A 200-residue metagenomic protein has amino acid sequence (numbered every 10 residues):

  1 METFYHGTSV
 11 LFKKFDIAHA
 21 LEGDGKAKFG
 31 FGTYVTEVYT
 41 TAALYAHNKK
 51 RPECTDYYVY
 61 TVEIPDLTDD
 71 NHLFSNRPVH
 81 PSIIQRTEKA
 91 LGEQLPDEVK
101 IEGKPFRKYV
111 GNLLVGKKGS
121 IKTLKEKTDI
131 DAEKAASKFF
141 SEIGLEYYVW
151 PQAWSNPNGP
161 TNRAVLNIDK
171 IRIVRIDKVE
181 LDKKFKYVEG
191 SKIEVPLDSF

Functional and structural regions predicted by a protein language model:
M1-K28, T36, A46-F200: Active-site and NAD+-binding cores of ADP-ribose-processing enzymes
G32: Active-site rim elements
T41-A42: A generic structural signal for short hydrophobic patches within well-formed alpha-helices
